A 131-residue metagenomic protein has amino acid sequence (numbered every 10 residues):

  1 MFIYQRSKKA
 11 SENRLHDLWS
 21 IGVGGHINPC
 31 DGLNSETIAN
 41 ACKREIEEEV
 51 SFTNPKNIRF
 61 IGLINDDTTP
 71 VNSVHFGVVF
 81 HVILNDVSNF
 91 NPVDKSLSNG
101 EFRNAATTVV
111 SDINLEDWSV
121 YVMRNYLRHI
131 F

Functional and structural regions predicted by a protein language model:
M1-F2, K56-N57, G77-V78: Conserved active-site beta-strand-loop modules that form the wall/rim of enzyme catalytic pockets and either contain
M1-R44: Conserved Nudix-box catalytic region and its N-terminal flanking loop in Nudix hydrolases and closely related
L15-P29, G62-F131: Nudix hydrolase/Nudix homology domain
E49: Short alpha-helical functional segments enriched in proximate histidine and acidic residues
T53-G62: A short coil-to-beta-strand element that immediately follows conserved catalytic motifs
